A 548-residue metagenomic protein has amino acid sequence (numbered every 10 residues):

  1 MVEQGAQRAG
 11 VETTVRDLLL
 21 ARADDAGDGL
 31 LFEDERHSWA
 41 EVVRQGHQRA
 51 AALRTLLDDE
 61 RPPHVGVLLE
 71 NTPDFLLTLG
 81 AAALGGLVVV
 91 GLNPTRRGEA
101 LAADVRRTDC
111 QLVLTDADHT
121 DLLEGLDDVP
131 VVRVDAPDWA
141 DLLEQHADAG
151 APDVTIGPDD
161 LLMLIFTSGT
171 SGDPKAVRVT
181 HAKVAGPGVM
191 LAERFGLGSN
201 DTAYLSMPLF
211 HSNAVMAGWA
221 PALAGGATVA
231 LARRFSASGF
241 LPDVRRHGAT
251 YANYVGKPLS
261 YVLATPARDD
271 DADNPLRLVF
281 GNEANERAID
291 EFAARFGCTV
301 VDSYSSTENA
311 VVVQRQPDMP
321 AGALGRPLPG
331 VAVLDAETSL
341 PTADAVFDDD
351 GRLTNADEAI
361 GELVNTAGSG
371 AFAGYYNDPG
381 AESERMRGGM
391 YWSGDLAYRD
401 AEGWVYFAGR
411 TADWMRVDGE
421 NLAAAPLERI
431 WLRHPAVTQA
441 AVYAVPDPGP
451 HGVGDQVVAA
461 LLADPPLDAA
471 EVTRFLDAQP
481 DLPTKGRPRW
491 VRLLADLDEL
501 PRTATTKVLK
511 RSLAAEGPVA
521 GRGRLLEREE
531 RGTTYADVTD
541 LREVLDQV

Functional and structural regions predicted by a protein language model:
V11, D28-L57, P63-G66, E70-T72 (+5 more regions): Conserved AMP-binding/adenylate-forming core of the ANL superfamily
D28, D148-F166, D173, R194-T202: Conserved pre-ATP/AMP-binding loop-to-beta segment of ANL
S38-A40, L162-G186: Conserved AMP-binding A3 loop
F75, R96, V113, G368-G374 (+5 more regions): AMP-binding/adenylate-forming catalytic core of the ANL superfamily
T120-P158, P329-G330: ANL superfamily adenylate-forming
A185-T202, F210-T250, T265: Conserved AMP-binding/adenylation subdomain of ANL enzymes
A224, R246-Y254, L263-T338, Y376: Gly/Ser/Thr-rich phosphate-binding loop
V442-P446, V458-L462, R474, A478-V548: Conserved C-terminal "lid"/linker of ANL adenylate-forming enzymes
